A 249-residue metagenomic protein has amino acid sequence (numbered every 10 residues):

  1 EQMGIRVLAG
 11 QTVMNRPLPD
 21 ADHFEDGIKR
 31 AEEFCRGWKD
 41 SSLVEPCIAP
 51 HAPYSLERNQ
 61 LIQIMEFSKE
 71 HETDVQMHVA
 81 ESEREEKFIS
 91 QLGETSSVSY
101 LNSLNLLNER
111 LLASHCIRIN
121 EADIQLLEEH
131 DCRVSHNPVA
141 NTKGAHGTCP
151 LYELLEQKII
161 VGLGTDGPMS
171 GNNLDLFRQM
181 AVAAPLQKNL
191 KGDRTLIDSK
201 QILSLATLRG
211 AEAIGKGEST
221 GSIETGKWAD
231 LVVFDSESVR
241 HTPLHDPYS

Functional and structural regions predicted by a protein language model:
Q2-I117, A122: Metal-coordinating catalytic core of metallo-dependent amide/deamination hydrolases
T12-N15, E81, P138-T142, G167-M169: Short, acidic/turn-prone active-site loops that include or flank metal/cofactor- and phosphate-binding residues
A49-P53, C116, K143, T165 (+2 more regions): Glycine- and other small-residue-rich loops at beta-strand/loop junctions that grip anionic moieties
I62, E66, S99, I124-Q125 (+3 more regions): Alpha-helical segments flanking ligand/cofactor-binding loops in enzyme cores
E83-T95, D123-E128, A145-L154, G171-K188 (+2 more regions): Histidine/acidic-residue-rich catalytic or RNA/ligand-binding cores of hydrolases and nuclease-related proteins
S103-R110, Y152-S238: His/Asp/Glu-enriched, well-ordered alpha-helical/loop segment that forms or immediately abuts the divalent-metal
I119, D123-D131, N137-K143: Long hydrophobic segments that form regular secondary structure
